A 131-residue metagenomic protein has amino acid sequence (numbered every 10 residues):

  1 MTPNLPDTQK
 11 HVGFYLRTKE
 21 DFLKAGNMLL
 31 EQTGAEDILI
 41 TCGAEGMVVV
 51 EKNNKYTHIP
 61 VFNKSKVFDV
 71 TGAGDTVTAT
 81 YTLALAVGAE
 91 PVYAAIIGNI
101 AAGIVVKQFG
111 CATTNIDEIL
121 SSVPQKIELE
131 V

Functional and structural regions predicted by a protein language model:
M1-P6: Non-cysteine beta-strand/loop elements that form the S-adenosyl-L-methionine
T8-Q9, I119: A generic structural signal for short hydrophobic patches within well-formed alpha-helices
F14, K19-V131: Conserved phosphate-binding/catalytic region of the ribokinase-like
